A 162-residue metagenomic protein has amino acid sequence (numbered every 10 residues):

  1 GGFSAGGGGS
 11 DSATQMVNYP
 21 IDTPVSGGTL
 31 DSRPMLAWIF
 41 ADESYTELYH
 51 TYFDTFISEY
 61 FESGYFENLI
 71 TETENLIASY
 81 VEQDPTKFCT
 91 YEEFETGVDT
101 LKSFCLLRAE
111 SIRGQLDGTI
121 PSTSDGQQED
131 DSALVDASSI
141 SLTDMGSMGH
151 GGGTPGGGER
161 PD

Functional and structural regions predicted by a protein language model:
G1-P161: Middle-to-C-terminal accessory/interaction subdomains
